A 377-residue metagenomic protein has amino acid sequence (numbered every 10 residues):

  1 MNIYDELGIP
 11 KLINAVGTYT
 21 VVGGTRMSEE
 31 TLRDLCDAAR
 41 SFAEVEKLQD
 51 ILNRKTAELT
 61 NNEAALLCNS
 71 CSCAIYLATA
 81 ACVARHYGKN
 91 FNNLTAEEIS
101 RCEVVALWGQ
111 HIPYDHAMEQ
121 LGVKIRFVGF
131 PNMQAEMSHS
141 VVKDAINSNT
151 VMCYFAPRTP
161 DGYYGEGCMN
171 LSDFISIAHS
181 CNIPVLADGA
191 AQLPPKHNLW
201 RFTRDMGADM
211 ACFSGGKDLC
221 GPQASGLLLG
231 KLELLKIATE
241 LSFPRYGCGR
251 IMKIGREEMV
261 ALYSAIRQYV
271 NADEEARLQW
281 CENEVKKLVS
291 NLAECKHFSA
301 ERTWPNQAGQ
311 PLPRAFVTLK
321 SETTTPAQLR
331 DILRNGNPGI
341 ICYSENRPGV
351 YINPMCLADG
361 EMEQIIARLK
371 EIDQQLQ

Functional and structural regions predicted by a protein language model:
M1-R26, N53-V270, V289-A293, L319 (+2 more regions): Conserved PLP-enzyme active-site core in the AAT-like
I3, N291-A367: Conserved C-terminal alpha-helix-loop-beta "cap" of PLP-dependent enzymes that closes/shapes the active-site mouth
I13-I51: A glycine-/small-polar-enriched, mobile loop at the entrance of the PLP active site in fold-type I
F42, P160-D161, A358-D359: Short strand->helix junction
K55, L59, V270-W304: Conserved PLP-dependent catalytic core of the aminotransferase class-I/II
R245-Y246, R334-I341, L369-Q377: A common structural junction motif
Q268-E274, V350, M355: Glycine-rich phosphate/diphosphate-binding loops and the adjacent beta-loop-alpha structural elements that coordinate
